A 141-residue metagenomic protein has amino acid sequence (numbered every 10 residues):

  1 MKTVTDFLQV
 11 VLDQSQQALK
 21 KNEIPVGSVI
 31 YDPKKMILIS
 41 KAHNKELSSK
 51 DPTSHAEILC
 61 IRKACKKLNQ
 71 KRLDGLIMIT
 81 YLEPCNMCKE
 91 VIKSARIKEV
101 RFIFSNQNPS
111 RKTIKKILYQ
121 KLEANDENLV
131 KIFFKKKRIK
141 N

Functional and structural regions predicted by a protein language model:
M1-L19, P84-N141: Zinc-dependent deaminase
V11, G27, C60: Conserved hydrophobic/aromatic pocket- or pore-lining residues that grip, position, or stack substrates in active sites
K21-P25: Short, flexible loop/turn motifs enriched in small residues
V26-M36: Short beta-strand scaffold segments in enzyme catalytic cores
I37-E46: Short beta->alpha transition motifs characteristic of CBS
S40, E57-K66: Glycine/small-residue-rich phosphate/adenosyl-binding loop
L47-L59: A short, polar/charged loop-to-alpha-helix boundary motif
Q70-L82: Immediate flanking context of iron-sulfur cluster ligation sites
